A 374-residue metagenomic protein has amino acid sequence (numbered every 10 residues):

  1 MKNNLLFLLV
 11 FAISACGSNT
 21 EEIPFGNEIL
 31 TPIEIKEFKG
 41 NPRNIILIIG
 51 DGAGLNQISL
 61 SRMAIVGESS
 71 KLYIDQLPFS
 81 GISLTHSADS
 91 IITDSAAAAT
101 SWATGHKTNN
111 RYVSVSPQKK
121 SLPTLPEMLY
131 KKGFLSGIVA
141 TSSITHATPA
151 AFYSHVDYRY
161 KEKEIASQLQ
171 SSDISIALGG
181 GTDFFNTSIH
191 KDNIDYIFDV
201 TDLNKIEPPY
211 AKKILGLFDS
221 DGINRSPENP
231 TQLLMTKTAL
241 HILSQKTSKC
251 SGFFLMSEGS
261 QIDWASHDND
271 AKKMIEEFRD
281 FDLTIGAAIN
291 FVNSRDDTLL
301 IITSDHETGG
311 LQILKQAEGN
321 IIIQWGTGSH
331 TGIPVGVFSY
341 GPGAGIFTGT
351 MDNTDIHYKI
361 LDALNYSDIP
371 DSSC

Functional and structural regions predicted by a protein language model:
K2-L8: Sec-dependent signal peptide recognition, specifically the positively charged N-region followed immediately by
S14-A15: C-terminal motif of bacterial Sec signal peptides marking the signal peptidase cleavage site
S18-T187, K191-E207, R279, E307-C374: N-terminal catalytic scaffold of extracellular/periplasmic and nuclease hydrolases that process anionic headgroups
L47, I214-F218, F254-E258, I301: Structural motif
G105-N110, Y210-R225, D263-N269, F338-P342: Gly-rich Lys/Arg/Thr-decorated short loops/hinges at beta-loop-alpha junctions or inter-strand turns that position
S116, F185, D195-T238: Functional beta-strand-loop-alpha-helix junction segments that form "active/interaction loops" within catalytic
A147-Y153, S220-I223, A239-L240, S244-A287: Active-site His/acidic residue clusters
A265, N269-Q316: Extended C-terminal subregions enriched in glycine
